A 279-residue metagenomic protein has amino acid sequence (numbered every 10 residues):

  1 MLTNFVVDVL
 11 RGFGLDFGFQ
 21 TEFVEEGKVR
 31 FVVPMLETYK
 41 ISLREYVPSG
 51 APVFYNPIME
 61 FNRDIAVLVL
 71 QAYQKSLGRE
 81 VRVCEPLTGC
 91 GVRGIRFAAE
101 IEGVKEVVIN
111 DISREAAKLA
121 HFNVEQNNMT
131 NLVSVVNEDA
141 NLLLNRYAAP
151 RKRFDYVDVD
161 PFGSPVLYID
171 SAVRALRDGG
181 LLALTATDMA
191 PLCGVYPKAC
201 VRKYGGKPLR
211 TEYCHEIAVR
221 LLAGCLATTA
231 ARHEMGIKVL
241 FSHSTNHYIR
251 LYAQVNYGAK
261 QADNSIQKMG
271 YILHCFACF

Functional and structural regions predicted by a protein language model:
M1-F279: SAM-dependent transferase fold signal centered on methyltransferase-like domains, encompassing both Class I
